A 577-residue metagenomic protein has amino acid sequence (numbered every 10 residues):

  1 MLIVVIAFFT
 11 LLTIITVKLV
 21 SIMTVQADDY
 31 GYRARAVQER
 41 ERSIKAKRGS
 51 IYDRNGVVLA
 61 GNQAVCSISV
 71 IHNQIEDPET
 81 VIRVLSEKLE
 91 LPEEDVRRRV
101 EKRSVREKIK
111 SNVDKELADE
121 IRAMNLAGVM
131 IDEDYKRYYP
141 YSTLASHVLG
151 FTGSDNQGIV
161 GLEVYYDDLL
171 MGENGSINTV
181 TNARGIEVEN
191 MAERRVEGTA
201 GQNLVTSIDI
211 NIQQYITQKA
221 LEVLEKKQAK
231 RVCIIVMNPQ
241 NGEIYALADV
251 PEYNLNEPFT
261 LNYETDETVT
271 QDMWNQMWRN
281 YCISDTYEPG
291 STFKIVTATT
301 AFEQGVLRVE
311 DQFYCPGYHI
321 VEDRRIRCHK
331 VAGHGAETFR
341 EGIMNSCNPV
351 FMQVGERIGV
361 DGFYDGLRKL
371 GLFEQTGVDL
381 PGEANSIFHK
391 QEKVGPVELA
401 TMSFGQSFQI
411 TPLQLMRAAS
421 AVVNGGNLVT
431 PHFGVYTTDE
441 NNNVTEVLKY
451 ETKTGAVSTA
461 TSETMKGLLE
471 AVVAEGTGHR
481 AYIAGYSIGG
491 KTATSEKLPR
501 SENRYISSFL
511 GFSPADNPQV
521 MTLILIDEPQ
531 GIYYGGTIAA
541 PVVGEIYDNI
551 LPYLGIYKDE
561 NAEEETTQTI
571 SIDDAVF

Functional and structural regions predicted by a protein language model:
M1-E264, T286, D361-F373, A481-A484 (+3 more regions): Periplasmic/cell-envelope proteins involved in peptidoglycan metabolism and beta-lactam response
A60, N182-E193, Q240-T292, V296-E528 (+3 more regions): Beta-lactam-recognizing serine transpeptidase/beta-lactamase-like catalytic domain environment
